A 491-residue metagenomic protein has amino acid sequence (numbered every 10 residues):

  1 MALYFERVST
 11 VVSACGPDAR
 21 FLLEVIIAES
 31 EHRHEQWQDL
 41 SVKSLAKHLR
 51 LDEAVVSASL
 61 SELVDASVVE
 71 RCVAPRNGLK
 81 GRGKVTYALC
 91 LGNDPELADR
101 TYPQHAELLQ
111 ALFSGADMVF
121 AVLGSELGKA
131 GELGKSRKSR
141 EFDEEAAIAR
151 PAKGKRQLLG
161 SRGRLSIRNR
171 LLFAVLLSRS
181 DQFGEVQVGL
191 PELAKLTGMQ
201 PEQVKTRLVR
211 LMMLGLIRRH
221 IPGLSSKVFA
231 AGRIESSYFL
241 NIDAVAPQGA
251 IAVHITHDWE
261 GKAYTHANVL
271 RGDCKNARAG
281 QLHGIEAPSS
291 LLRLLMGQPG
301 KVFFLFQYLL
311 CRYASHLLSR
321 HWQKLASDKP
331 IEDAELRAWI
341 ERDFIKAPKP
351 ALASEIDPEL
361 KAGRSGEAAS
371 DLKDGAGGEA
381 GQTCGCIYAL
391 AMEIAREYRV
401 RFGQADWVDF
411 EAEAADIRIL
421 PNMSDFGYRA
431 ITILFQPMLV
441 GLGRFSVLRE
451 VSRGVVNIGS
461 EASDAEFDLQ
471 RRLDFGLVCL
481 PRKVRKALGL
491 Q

Functional and structural regions predicted by a protein language model:
M1-G16, H32-R33, C90-G163: Positively charged, structured surface patches that bind polyanionic biopolymers
T10-P17, F21, E35-Q38, L51 (+5 more regions): Electrostatic interaction modules used in gene-expression and signaling proteins
I27-A28, S178: Short glycine/serine- and small hydrophobic-enriched flexible loop segments
E31-H34, V42: Extended, helix-rich scaffolding/adaptor regions
V85, E96-A98, A174: Intrinsically disordered, low-complexity N-terminal extensions of nucleic-acid-metabolism proteins
